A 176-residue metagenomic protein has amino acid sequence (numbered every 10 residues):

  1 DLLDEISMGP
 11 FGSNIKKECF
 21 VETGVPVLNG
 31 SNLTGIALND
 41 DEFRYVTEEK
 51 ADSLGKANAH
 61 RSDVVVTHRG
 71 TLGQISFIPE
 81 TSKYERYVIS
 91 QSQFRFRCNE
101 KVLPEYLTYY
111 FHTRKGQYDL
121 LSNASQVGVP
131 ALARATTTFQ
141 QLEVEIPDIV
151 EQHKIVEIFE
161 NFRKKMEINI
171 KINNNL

Functional and structural regions predicted by a protein language model:
D1-F11, E145-N175: Non-catalytic DNA-recognition/assembly elements of restriction-modification systems
L2, L28-S31, N99, P147: Structured loops at beta-to-helix junctions and adjacent beta-edge loops in soluble globular domains
L2-K17, S31-V64: Sequence-specific dsDNA recognition surfaces
F20-V21, Y87: Extracellular/periplasmic catalytic domains that process cell-envelope and extracellular macromolecules
G24, E42, S90-S92: A generic structural signal for short beta-strands and their flanking turns/coil linkers
N29-G30, E48-G116, G128-V129: A short beta-sheet element
R86-F94, S125-V156: A short glycine-rich beta-alpha junction/loop motif
Y106-Y109, D119, Q141, E151-K154 (+1 more regions): Short, solvent-exposed alpha-helical surface patches in well-structured domains
